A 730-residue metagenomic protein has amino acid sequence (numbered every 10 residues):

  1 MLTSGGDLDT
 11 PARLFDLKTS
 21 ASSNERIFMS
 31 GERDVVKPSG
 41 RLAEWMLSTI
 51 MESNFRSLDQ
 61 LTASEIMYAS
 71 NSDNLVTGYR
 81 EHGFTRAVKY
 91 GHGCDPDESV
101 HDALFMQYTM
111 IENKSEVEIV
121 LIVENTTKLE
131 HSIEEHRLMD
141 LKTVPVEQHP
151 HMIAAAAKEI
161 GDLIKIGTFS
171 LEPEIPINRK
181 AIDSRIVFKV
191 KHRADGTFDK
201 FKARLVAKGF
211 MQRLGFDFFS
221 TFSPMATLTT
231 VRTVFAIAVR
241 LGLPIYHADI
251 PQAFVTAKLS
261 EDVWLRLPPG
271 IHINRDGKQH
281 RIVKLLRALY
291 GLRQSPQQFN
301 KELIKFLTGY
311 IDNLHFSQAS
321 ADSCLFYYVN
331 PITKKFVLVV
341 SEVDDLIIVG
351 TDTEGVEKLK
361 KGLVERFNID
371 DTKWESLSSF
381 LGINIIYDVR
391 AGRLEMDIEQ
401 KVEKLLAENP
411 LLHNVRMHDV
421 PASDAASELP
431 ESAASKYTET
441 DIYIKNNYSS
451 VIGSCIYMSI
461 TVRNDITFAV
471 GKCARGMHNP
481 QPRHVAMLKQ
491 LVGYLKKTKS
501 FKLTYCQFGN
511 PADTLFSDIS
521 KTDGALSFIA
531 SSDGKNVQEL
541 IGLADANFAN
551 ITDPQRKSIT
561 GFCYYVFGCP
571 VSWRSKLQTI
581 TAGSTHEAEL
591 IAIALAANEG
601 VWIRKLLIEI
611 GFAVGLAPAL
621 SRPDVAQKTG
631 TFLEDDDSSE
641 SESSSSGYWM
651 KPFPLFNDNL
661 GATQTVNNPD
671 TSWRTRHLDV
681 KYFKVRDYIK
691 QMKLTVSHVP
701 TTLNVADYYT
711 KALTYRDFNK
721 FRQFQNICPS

Functional and structural regions predicted by a protein language model:
M1: Short beta-strand-centered aromatic/proline hotspots
G5-G6, G630: Residue-identity detector for glycine
P11-L14, T19-R26, S30, V35-S730: Long, low-complexity, charge-biased intrinsically disordered regions
